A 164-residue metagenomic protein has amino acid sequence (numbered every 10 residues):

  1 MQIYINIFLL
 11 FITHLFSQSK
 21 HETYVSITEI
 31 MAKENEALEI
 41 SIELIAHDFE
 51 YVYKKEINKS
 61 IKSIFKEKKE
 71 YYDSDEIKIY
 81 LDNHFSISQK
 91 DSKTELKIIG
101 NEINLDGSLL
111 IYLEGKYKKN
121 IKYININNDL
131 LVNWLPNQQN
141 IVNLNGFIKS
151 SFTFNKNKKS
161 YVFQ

Functional and structural regions predicted by a protein language model:
M1-T23: Bacterial Sec-dependent N-terminal signal peptides
Q18-Q164: N-terminal soluble domains immediately following signal/targeting peptides that reside in extracytoplasmic
